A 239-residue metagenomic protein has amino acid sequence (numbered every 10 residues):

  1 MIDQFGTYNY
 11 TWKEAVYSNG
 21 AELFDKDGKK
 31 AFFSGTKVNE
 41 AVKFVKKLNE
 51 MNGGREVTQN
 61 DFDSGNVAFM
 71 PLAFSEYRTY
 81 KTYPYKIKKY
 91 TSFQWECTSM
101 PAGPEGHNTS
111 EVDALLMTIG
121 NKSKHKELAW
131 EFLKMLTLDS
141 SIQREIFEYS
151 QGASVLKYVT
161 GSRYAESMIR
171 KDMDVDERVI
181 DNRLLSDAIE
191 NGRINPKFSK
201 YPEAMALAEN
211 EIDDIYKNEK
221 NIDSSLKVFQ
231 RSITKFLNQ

Functional and structural regions predicted by a protein language model:
M1-A31, V67: Extracytoplasmic/periplasmic solute-binding protein
A15, D27-E56, M100: Glycine-centered hinge/linker elements that transmit conformational signals in sensory and ligand-binding systems
E50-M51, K122-A129: Short helix-loop capping/hinge motifs at secondary-structure junctions, enriched in acidic/polar residues
S64-E76: Alpha-to-beta junction loops
Y80-G103: Ligand-binding "clamshell"
T98-S99, F147-N210, D214-Y216: Long, aromatic- and glycine/proline-rich binding clefts that accommodate carbohydrate-like moieties
V112-H125: A bilobed periplasmic-binding-protein/Venus flytrap-type ligand-binding module shared by bacterial periplasmic
D214-K227: Short, charged, surface-exposed loops that flank catalytic or proteolytic processing sites
